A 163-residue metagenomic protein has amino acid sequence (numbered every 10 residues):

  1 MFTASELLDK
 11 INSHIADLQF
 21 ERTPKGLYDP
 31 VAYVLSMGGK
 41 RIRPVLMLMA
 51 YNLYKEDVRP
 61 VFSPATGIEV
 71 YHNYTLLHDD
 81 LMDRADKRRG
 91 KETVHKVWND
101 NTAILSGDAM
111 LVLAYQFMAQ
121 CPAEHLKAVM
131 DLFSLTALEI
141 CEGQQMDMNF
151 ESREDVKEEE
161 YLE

Functional and structural regions predicted by a protein language model:
M1-Q19: N-terminal amphipathic/basic leader segments beginning at the initiator methionine
A16, F20-E163: Mg2+-dependent prenyl diphosphate-binding active-site environment of isoprenoid biosynthetic enzymes
